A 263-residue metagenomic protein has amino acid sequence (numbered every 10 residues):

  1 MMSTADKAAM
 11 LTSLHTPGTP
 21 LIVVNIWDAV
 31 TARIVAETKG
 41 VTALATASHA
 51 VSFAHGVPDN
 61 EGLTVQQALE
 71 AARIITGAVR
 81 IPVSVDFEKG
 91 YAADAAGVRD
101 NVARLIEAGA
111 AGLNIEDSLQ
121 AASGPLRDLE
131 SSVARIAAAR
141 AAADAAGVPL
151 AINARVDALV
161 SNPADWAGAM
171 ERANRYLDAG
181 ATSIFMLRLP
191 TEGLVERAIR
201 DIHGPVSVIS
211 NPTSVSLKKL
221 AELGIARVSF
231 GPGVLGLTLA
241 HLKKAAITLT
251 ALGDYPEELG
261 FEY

Functional and structural regions predicted by a protein language model:
M2-F230, L237-T248: Alpha/beta enzyme core
G253: C-terminal active-site rim and adjoining tail of enzyme catalytic domains
P256-Y263: A short, charged, Gly/Pro-tolerant segment at domain boundaries
